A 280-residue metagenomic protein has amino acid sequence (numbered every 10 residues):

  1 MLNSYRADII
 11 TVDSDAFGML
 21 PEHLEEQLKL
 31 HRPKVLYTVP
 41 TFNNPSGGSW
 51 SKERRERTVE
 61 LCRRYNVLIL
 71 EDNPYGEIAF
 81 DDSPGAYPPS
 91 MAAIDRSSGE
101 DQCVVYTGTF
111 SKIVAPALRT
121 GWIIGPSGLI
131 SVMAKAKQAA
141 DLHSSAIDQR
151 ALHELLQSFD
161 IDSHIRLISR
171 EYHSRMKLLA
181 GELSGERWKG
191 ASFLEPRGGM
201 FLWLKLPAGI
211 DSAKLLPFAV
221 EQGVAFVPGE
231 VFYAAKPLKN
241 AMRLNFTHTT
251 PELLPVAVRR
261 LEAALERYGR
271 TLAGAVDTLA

Functional and structural regions predicted by a protein language model:
M1-A280: PLP-dependent class I/II
